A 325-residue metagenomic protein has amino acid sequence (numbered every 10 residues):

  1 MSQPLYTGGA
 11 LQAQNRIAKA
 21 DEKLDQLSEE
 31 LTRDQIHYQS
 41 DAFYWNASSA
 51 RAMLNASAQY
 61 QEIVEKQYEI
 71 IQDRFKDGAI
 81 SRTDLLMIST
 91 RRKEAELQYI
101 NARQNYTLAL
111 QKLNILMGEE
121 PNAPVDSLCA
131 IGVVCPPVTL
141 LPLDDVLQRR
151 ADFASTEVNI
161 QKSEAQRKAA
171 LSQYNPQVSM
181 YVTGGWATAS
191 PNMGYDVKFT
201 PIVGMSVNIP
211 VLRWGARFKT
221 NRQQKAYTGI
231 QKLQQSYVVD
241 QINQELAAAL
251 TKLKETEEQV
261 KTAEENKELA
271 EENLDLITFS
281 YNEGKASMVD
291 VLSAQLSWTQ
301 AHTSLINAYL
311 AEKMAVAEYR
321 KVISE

Functional and structural regions predicted by a protein language model:
M1-Q3, L113, M205-I209: Residues on the lipid-exposed face of transmembrane beta-strands in outer-membrane beta-barrel proteins
S2-L31, A154, E164, Q173-P201 (+2 more regions): Small/polar (Gly/Ser/Thr/Ala-rich) solvent-exposed segments that form structured loops/beta-strands/short helices used
K19, R82-R91, R222, M288-L296: Short, charged, amphipathic alpha-helical segments
T32, I36-N55, Y68, D73 (+4 more regions): Amphipathic alpha-helical coiled-coil segments
R33-L147, K252, T256, W298 (+1 more regions): Periplasmic alpha-helical coiled-coil/stalk elements that build and connect Gram-negative outer-membrane
V64, S89, E96, Y181-T183 (+5 more regions): Residue-level detection of beta-strand scaffold positions
I100, Q104, P191-N192, V197-K198 (+4 more regions): Outer-membrane beta-barrel domain signature
E119-T183: Amphipathic alpha-helical coiled-coil scaffold segments and their short linker/junction regions
